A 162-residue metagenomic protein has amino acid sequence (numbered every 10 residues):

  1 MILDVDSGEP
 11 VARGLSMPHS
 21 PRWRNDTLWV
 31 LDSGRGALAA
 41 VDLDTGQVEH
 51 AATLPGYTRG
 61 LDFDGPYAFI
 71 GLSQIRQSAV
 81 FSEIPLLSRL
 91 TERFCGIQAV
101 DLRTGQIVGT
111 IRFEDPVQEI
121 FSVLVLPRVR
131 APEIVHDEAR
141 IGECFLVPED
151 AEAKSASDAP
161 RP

Functional and structural regions predicted by a protein language model:
M1-D6, I84-T104: Beta-propeller blade signature
I2, G36-V41, I97-A99, V123: Hydrophobic beta-strand positions in blades of beta-propellers and related beta-sheet-rich domains
S7-R13, Q47-A52, V108-R112: A short beta-strand motif characteristic of beta-propeller blades
P10-T27, L54-P66, Q118-P127: Beta-rich, blade/repeat-based domains predominating in secreted/periplasmic proteins but also intracellular
T27-V30, Y67-I70, P132-E133: Conserved beta-propeller blade signature
S33, S73-I75, R128: Short loop/turn segments immediately following the C-termini of beta-strands
G71-E92, L146-V147: Short, conserved, GDST-rich strand-edge loop motifs in beta-rich repeat architectures
R93-Q98, L102-P162: Blade-level signature of beta-propeller repeat domains, shared across WD40, Kelch, NHL, RCC1 and BNR/Asp-box propellers
